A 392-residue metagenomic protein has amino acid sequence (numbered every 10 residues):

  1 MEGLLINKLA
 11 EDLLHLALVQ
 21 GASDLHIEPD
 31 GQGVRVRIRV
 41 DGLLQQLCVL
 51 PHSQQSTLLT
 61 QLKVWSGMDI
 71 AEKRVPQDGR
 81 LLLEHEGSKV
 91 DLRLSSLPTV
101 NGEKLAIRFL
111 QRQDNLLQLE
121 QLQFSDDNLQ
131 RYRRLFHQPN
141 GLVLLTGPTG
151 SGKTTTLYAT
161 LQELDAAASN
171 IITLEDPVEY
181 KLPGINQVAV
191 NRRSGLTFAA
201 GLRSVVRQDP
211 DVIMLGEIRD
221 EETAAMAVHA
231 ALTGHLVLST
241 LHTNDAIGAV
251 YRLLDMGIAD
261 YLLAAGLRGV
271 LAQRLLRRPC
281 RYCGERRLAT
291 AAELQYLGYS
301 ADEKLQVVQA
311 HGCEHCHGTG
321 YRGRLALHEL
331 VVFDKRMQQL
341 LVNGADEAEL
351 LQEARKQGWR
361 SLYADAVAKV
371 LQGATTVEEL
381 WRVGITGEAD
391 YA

Functional and structural regions predicted by a protein language model:
M1-A392: Short, flexible helix-loop junctions that flank or precede catalytic/ligand sites
